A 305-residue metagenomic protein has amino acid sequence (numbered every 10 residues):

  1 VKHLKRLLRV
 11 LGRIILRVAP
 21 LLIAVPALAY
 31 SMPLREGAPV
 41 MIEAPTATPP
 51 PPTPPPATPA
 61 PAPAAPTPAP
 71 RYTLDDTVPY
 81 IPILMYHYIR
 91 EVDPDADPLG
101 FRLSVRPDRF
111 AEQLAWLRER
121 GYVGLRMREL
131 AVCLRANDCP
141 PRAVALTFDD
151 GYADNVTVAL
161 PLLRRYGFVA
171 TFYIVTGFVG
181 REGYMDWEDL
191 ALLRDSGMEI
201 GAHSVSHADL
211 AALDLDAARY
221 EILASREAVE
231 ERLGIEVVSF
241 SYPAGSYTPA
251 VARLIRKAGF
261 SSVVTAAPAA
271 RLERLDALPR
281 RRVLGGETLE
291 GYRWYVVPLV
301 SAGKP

Functional and structural regions predicted by a protein language model:
K2-L21: N-terminal Sec-pathway targeting helices
L22-R35: Hydrophobic alpha-helical membrane-insertion segments, chiefly the h-region of N-terminal signal peptides
L34-P45, P61-T147, A153-D154, A211-P305: C-terminal active-site subregion of NodB/CE4 polysaccharide deacetylases
M41-P55: Short extracytoplasmic/periplasmic juxtamembrane "stem" segments immediately C-terminal to an N-terminal membrane anchor
Y86-H87, H203, H207: Histidine-centered divalent metal-coordination motifs
L160-F168, M185-G201: Acidic (Asp/Glu)-rich catalytic clusters
Y173, H203, V263-T265: Short beta-strand and adjacent tight-turn residues that come in two discontinuous sequence segments and form the edges
G183-L190, A217-I222: Charged helix-capping and loop-helix junction motifs
